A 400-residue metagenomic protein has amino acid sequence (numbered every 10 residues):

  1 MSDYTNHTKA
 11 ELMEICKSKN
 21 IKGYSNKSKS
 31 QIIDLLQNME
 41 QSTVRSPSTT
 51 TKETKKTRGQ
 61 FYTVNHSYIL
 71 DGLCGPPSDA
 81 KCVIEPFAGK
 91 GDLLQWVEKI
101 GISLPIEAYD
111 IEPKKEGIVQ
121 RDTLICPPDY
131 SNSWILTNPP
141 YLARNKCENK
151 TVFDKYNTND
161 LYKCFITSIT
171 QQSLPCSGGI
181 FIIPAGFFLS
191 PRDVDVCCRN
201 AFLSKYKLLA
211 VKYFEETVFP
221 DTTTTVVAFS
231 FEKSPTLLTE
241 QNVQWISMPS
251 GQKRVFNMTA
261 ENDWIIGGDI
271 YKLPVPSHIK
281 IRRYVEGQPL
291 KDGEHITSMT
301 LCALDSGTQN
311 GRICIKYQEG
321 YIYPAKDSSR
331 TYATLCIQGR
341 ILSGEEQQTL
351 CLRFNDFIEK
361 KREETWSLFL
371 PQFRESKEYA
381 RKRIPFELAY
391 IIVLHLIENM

Functional and structural regions predicted by a protein language model:
M1-T43: Basic helix-extension-helix modules of the SAP/HeH family
N38-K115, V119-L124, T365-M400: Class I S-adenosyl-L-methionine
L124-Y130: Short conserved loop adjoining the S-adenosyl-L-methionine
S131-N138: Short SAM/SAH-binding signature in class I
L142-L161: Mobile active-site "lid"/loop adjacent to the S-adenosyl-L-methionine
T158-E216, F229: Conserved Class I SAM-dependent methyltransferase catalytic core
D221-V285: Flexible, glycine-/basic-rich loop-and-beta segments that form/coincide with the SAM-dependent methyltransferase
E286-M400: C-terminal target-recognition/interaction regions appended to catalytic cores
